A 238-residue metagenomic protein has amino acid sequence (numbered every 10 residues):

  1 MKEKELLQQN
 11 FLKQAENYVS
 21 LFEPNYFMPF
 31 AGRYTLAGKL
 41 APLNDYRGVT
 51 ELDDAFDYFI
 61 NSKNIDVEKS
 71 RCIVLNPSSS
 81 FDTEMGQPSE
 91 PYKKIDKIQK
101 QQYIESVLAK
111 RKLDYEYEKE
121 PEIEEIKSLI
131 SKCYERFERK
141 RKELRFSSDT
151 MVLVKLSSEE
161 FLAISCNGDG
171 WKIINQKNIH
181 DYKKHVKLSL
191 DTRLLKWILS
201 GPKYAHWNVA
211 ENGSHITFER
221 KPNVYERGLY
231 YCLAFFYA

Functional and structural regions predicted by a protein language model:
M1-Y103: Binuclear metal-ion centers of metallo-dependent hydrolases, dominated by the metallo-beta-lactamase
F81-A238: Feature captures hydrophobic
